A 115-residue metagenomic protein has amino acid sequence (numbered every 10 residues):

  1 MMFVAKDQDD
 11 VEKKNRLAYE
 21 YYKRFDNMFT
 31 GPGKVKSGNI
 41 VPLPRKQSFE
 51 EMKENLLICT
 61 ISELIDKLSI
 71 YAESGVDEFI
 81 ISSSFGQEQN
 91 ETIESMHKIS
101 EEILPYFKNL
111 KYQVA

Functional and structural regions predicted by a protein language model:
M1-V76, L110-Q113: An alpha-helical appendage that flanks or caps ligand/catalytic pockets
A5-D7, G86-N90: Flexible loop/turn segments at secondary-structure boundaries
S83: Short secondary-structure boundary segments
E88-Y112: C-terminal helical cap(s) of enzyme catalytic domains, especially alpha/beta-barrels
